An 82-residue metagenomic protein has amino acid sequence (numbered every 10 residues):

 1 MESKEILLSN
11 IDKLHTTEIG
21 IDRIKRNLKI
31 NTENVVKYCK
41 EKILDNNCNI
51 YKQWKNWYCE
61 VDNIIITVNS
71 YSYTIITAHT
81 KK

Functional and structural regions predicted by a protein language model:
M1-K82: Ribonuclease/tRNase effector modules and their secretory precursors
